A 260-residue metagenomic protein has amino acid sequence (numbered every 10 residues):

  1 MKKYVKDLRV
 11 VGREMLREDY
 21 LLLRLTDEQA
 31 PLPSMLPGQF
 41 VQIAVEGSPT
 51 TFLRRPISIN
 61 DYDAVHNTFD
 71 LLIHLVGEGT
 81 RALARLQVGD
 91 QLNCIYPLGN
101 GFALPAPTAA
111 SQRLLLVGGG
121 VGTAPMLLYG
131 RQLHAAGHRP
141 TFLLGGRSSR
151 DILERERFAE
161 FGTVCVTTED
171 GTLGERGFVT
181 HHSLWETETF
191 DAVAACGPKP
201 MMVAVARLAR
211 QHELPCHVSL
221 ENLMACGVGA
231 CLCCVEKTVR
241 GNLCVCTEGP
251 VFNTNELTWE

Functional and structural regions predicted by a protein language model:
K2-D90: Ferredoxin-reductase
Y4, N242-E260: Short, basic/aromatic-enriched C-terminal tail that caps enzymatic domains
G12, D61, V166-T168, V218 (+1 more regions): Structural signal for conserved beta-strand scaffold positions within catalytic alpha/beta enzyme cores
S48-I57, G99-P107, C246: Short, Lys/Arg- and Gly-enriched loop/turn segments at beta-strand edges
E78-A225: FNR/FR-type flavoprotein reductase catalytic core
K199, E221-P250: Local cysteine-cluster metal-coordination motifs and their immediate loop/turn environment, predominantly Fe-S cluster
